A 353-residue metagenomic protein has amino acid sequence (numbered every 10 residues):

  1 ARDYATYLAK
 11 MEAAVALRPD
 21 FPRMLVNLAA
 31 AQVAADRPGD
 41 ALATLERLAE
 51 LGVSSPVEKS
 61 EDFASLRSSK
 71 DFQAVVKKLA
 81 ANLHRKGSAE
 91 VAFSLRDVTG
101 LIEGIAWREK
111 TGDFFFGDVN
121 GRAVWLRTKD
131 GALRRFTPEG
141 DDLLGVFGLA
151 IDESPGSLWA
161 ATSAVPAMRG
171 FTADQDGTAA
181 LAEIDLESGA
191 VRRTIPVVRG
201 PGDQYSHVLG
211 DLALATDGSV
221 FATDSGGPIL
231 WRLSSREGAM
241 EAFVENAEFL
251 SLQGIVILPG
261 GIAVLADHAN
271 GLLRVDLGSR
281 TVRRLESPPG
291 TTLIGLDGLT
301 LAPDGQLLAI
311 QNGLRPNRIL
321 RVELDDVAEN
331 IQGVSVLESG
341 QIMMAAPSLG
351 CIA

Functional and structural regions predicted by a protein language model:
A81-F93, D174-D217, T223: Asp-box/WD-like beta-propeller blade repeats and closely related beta-sheet repeat scaffolds
R96-G112, V119, D141-P166, V198-V220 (+3 more regions): Beta-rich, blade/repeat-based domains predominating in secreted/periplasmic proteins but also intracellular
R127-A132, D185-A190, S234-G238, D276-R280 (+1 more regions): Short loop/turn segments that connect beta-strands within beta-propeller blades
A160-T178: Short, conserved, GDST-rich strand-edge loop motifs in beta-rich repeat architectures
